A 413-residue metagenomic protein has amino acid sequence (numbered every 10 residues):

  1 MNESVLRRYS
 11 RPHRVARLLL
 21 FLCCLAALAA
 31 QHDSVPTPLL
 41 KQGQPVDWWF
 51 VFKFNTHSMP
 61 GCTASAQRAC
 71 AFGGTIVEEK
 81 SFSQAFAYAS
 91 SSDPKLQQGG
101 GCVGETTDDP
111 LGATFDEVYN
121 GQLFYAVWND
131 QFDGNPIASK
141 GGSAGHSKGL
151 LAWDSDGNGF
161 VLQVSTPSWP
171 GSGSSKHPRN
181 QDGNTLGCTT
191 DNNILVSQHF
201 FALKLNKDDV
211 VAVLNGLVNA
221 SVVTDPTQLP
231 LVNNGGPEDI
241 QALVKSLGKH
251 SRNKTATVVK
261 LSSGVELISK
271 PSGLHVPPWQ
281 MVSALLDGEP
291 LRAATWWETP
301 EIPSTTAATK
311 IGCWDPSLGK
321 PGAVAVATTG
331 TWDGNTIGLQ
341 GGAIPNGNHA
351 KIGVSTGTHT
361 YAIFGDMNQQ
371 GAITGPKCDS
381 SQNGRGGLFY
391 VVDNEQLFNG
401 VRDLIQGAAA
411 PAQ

Functional and structural regions predicted by a protein language model:
M1-P12: N-terminal secretory signal peptides that target proteins for export/translocation
P12-H13, Q31: Intrinsically disordered, low-complexity cationic segments
R14-F21: Sec-dependent signal peptide recognition, specifically the positively charged N-region followed immediately by
C23, A27-Q413: PLD/PLD-like phosphodiesterase catalytic module centered on the HKD motif
